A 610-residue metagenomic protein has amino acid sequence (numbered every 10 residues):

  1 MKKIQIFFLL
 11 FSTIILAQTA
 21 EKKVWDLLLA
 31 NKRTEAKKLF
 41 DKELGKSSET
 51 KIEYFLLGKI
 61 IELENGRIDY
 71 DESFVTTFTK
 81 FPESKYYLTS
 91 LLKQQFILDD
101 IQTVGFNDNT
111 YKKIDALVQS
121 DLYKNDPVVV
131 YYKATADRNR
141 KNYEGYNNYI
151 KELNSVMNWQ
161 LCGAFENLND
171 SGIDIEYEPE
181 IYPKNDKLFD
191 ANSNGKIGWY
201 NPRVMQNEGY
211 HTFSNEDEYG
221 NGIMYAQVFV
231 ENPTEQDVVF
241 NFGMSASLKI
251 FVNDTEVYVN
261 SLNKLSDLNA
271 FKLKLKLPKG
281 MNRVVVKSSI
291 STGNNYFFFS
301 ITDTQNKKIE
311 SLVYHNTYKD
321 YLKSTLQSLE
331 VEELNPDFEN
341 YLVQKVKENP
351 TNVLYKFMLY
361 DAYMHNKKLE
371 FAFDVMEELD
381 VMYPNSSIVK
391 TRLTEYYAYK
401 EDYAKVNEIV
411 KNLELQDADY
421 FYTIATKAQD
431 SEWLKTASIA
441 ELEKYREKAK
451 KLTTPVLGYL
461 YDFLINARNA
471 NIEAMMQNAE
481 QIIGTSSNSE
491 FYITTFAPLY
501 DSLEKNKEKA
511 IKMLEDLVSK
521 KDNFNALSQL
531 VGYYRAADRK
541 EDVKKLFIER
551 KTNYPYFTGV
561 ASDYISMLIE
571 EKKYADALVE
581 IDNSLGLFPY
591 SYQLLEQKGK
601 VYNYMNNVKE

Functional and structural regions predicted by a protein language model:
M1-V24: Bacterial Sec-dependent N-terminal signal peptides
L16-K22, S47-L56, E83-F96, L122-Y132 (+12 more regions): Generic helix N-cap/helix-start motif at coil->alpha-helix transitions
W25, K59-I60, T135, D361 (+7 more regions): Residue-level recognition of tetratricopeptide repeat
L29, L63-E64, T135, N139 (+8 more regions): Register position in tetratricopeptide repeats
A36-E43, I68-F81, V104-D121, Y143-M157 (+9 more regions): Alpha-helical repeat scaffolds
T77, S90-L92, I97-V204, S288-P350: Accessory carbohydrate-binding/adhesion or oligomerization-edge regions at the termini of glycan-active proteins
D237-I250, V284: Aromatic-lined ligand-binding clefts that engage carbohydrates, nucleic acids, or primary amines
V252-F299: Beta-strand-rich ligand-recognition modules
